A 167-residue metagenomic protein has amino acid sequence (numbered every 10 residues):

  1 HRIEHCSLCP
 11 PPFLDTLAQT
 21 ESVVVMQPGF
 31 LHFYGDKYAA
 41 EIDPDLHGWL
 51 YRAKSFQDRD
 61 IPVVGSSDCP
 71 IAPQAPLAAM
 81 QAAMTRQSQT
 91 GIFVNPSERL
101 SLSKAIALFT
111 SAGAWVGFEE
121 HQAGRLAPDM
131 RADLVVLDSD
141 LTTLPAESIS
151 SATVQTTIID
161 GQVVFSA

Functional and structural regions predicted by a protein language model:
H1, H5-C6, P11-D15, Q19-T143 (+2 more regions): His/Asp/Glu-enriched, well-ordered alpha-helical/loop segment that forms or immediately abuts the divalent-metal
